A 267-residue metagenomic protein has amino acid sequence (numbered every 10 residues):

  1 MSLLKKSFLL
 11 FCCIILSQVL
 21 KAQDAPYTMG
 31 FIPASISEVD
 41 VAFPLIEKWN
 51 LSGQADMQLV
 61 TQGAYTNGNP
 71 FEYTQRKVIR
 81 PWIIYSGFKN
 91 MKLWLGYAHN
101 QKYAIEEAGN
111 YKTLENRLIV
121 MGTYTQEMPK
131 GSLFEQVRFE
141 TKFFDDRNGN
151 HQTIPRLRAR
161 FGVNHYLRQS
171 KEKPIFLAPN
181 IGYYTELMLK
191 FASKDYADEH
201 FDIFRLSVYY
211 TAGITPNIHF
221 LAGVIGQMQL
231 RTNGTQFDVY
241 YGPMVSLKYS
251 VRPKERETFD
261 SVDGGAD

Functional and structural regions predicted by a protein language model:
M1-T28, V251: Bacterial Sec-dependent N-terminal signal peptides
Q23-A25, D56-N67, A98-A108, E140-N148 (+3 more regions): Sequence/structural signature of outer-membrane beta-barrel proteins
Q23-I84: Start-of-domain marker
F31-S37, Y73-I79, L114-L118, H151-A159 (+2 more regions): Residues that define the transmembrane beta-barrel architecture of outer-membrane proteins
S37-F43, P81-Y85, V120-Q126, F139 (+3 more regions): Residues on the lipid-exposed face of transmembrane beta-strands in outer-membrane beta-barrel proteins
L45-N50, N90, E127-L133, L167-P179 (+2 more regions): Short loop/turn motifs that connect adjacent beta-strands in outer-membrane beta-barrel proteins
L51-G53, M91-L95, V120, G131-V137 (+5 more regions): Transmembrane beta-strands of outer-membrane beta-barrel proteins
R138-R231: Outer-membrane beta-barrel transmembrane domain signature
